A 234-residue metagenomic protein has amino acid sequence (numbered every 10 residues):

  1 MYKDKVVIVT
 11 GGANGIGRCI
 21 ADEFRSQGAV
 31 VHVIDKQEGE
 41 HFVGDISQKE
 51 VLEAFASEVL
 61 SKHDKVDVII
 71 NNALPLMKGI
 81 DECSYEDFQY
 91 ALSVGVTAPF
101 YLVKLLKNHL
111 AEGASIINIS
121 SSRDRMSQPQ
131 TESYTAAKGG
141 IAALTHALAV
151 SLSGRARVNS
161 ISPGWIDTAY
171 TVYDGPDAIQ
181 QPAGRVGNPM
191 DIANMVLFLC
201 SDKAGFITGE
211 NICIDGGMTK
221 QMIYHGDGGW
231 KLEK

Functional and structural regions predicted by a protein language model:
Y2-V31: Canonical Rossmann dinucleotide-binding motif of NAD(H)/NADP(H)-dependent dehydrogenases/reductases, specifically
N72-M77, G217: Conserved NAD(P)H cofactor-binding loop of Rossmann-fold oxidoreductase domains
G79-L92, D177: Substrate-binding pocket helix/loop in short-chain dehydrogenase/reductase
V103, A137, T145: Active-site helix of classical SDR
N108, A149-G154, G205: Alpha-helical segment proximal to the catalytic Tyr-Lys
S160-I161, G175-I207, I214-G216: C-terminal helical subdomain
T208-K234: Short C-terminal tail/terminal secondary-structure segment of NAD(P)H-dependent dehydrogenase/reductase domains
